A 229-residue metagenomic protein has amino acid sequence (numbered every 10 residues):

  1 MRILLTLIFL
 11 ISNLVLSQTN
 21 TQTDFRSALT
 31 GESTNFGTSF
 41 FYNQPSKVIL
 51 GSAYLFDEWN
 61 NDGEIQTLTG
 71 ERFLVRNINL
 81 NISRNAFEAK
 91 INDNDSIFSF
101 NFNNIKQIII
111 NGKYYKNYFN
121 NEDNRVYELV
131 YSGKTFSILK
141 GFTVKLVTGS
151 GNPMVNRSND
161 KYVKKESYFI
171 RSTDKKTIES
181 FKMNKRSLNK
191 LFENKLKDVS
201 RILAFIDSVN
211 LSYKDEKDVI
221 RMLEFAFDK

Functional and structural regions predicted by a protein language model:
M1-Q22, M222: Bacterial Sec-dependent N-terminal signal peptides
R2, F25-G31, N35-G37, P153-M154 (+1 more regions): Short charge-dense sequence patches
F9, S17-F73: General N-terminal leader/first-domain-start detector
G51, K175-I178, N189-L196: A short, ordered amphipathic alpha-helix with a cationic face
L55-D57, N61-K185: Aromatic-patch recognition
N189-K229: Long, compositionally biased interface segments
